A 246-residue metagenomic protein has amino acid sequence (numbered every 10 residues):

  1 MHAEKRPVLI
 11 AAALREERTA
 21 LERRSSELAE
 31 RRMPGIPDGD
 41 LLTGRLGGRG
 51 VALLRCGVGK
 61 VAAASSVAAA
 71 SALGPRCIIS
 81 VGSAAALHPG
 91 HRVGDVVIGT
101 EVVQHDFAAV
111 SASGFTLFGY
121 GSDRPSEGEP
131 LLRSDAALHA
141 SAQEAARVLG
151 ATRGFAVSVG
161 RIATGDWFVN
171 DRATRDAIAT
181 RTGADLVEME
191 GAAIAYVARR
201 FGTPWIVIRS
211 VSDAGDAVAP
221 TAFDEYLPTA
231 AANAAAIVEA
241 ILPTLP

Functional and structural regions predicted by a protein language model:
M1-S65: N-terminal short beta-loop-beta anion/metal-coordinating cradle
R24, A137-T152, V197, A236-T244: Generic non-transmembrane alpha-helical segments
S65-G74: Short, well-structured alpha-helical segments in soluble
R76-I79: Structural motif
L87-R181: Mid-sequence, gly/pro-rich, charge-dense loop/helix-turn segments that line enzyme active sites
G165-A214: A C-terminal functional module that forms or caps the active site or interfaces directly with catalytic machinery
G215-P246: His/Asp/Glu-rich mid-to-C-terminal helical/loop segments that flank catalytic regions of hydrolases
